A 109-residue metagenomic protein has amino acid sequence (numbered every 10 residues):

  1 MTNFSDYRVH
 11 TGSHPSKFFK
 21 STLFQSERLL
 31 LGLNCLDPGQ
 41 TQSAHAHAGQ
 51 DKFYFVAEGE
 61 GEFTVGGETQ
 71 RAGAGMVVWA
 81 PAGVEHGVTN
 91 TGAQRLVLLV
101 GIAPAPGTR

Functional and structural regions predicted by a protein language model:
M1-L29, S43, R109: A short, N-terminal "cap"/entry segment at the start of jelly-roll beta-barrel domains of the cupin/DSBH fold
S21-L23, N34, S43-H47, T89-T91: Short histidine-centered beta-strand/loop micro-motifs that create catalytic or ligand/metal-coordination sites
L29, G49, E68, V84 (+1 more regions): A generic "binding-loop/recognition-motif" signal
C35-D37, A46-F63, G101: Short, conserved beta-strand element in jelly-roll/cupin
E68-A82: Short acidic-glycine-tyrosine-enriched beta hairpin
A82-T108: Ligand-binding loop in jelly-roll beta-barrel domains
